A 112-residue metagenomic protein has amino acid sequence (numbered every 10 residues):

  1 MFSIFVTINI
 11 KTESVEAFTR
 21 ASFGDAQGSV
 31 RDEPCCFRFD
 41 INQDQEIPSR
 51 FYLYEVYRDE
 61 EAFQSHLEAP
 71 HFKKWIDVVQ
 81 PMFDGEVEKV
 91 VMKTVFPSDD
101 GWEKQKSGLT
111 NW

Functional and structural regions predicted by a protein language model:
F2-F37, I41: N-terminal first-folded block
F2-N9, R38-L67, K106: Short, well-ordered beta-strand segments in beta-rich or mixed alpha/beta enzyme and ligand-binding folds
E13, P48, P70, K74 (+1 more regions): Short alpha-helical
G24-C36, V56-V91: An amphipathic, aromatic/His-enriched active-site/gating alpha helix that lines ligand/cofactor pockets
I41-I47, D77-W112: Glycine-rich beta-strand-turn "strand-cap" elements at beta-sheet edges
